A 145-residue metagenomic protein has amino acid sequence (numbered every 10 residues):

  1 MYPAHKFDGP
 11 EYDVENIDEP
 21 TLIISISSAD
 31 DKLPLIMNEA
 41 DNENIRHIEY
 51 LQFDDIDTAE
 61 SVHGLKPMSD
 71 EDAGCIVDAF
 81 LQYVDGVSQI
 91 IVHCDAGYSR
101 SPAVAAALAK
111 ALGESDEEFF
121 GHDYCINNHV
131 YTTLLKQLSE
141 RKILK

Functional and structural regions predicted by a protein language model:
M1-L51: Glycine-rich, flexible N-terminal cofactor/catalytic loop recognition
A29, D55, D95-Y98, D123-I126: Short beta-alpha junction loops
K32-L33, A59, S99-A103: Short catalytic/ligand-binding loop motif for oxyanion handling, primarily in non-cytosolic enzymes, centered on
A40-E43, L108-E114: Short, surface-exposed basic-aromatic patches at helix termini and helix-loop junctions that form
E49-I90: Helix-loop module immediately N-terminal to the HCX5R catalytic loop in PTP-like cysteine phosphatase domains
G64, M68, V92, A96 (+2 more regions): Conserved aromatic-histidine-acidic binding/catalytic patches
Q82-L112: Catalytic cysteine-centered active loop of the rhodanese-like fold, especially the PTP/DSP P-loop
A106, E114-K145: Cysteine-dependent PTP/DSP-like catalytic domain, specifically the C-terminal lobe
